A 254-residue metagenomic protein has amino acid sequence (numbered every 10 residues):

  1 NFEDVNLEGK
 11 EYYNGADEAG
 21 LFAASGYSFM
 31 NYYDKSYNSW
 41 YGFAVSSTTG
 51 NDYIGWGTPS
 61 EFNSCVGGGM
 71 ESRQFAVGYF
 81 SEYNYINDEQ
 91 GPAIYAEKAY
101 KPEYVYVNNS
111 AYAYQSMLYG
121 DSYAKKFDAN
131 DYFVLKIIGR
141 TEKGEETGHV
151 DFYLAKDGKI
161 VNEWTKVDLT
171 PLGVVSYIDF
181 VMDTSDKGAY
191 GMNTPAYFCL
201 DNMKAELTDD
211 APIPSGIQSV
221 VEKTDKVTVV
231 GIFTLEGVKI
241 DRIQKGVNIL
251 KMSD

Functional and structural regions predicted by a protein language model:
N1-A93, E97: N-terminal targeting leaders for non-cytosolic proteins
E97-Y104, V175: Extended extracellular/luminal ectodomain segments enriched in beta-structured repeat modules
S116-L135: Short coil-to-beta strand junction motifs in C2/discoidin
Y132-I213: Terminal, low-complexity interaction segments
T147, I240-D241: Generic structural signal for well-ordered beta-strand positions
D209-K239: Residue-level detector of functionally pivotal "anchor" positions at catalytic/ligand-binding pockets or at interdomain
V247-D254: C-terminal tail/sorting-segment detector
